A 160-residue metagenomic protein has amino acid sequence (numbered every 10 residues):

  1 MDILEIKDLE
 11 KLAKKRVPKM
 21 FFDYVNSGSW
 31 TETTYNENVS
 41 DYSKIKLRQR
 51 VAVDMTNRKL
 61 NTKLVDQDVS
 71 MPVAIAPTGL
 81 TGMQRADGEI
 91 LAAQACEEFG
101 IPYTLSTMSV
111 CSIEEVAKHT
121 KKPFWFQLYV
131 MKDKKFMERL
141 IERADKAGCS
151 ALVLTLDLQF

Functional and structural regions predicted by a protein language model:
M1-Q67: An N-cap/entry alpha-helix motif that binds or orients negatively charged groups
P18, I75, C96, L154: Conserved, mostly hydrophobic/aromatic
M71-V73, A92-I101: A short, Lys/Arg-enriched amphipathic alpha-helix followed by its capping loop at the start of a domain
V73-A76, Y103-L105, F124-L128, L152: Hydrophobic faces of well-ordered beta-strands that scaffold small-molecule active sites in alpha/beta enzyme cores
T78-A86: N-terminal binding-site loop/beta-alpha segment at the start of enzyme catalytic domains that lines or forms
L80, A93-Q94, K118-H119, K132-F160: Alpha/beta enzyme core
R85-D87, L105-P123, M131-R139, Q159-F160: Active-site-adjacent beta->alpha loops and helix N-cap segments on the catalytic face of soluble alpha/beta enzymes
